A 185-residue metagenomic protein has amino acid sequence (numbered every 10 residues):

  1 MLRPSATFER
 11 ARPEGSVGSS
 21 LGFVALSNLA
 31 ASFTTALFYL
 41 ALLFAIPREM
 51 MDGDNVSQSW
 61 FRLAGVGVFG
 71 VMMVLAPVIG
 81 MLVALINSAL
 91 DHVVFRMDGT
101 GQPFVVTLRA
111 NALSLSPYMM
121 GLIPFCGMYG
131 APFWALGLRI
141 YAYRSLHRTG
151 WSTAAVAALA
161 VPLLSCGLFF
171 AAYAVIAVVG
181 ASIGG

Functional and structural regions predicted by a protein language model:
M1-A30: N-terminal juxtamembrane cytosolic/stromal segments of multi-pass membrane proteins
V17, L21-G22, L43-M120: Alpha-helical transmembrane segments with an aromatic anchor "belt"
L29-S32, L85: Hydrophobic alpha-helical transmembrane bundles that constitute the permease/transmembrane domains of multi-pass
T34-G80, L122-P132, S165-G185: Membrane-helix interface segments in multi-pass membrane proteins
L75, N87-A171: Hydrophobic alpha-helical transmembrane segments and adjacent short intramembrane/lumenal linkers of inner/organellar
